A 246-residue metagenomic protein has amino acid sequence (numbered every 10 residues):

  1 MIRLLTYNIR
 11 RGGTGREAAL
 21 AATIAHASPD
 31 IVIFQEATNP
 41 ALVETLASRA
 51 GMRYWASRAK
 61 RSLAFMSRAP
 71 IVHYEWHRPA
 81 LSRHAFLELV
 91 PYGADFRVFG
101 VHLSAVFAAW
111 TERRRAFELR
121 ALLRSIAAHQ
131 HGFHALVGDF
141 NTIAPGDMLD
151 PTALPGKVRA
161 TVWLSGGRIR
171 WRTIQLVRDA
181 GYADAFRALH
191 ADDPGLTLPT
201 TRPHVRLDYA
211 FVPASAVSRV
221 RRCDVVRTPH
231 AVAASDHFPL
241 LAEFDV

Functional and structural regions predicted by a protein language model:
M1-R11, D95-A105, V137, H237: Active-site-proximal beta-strand elements of phosphoester/diester hydrolases
M1-R49, L63: N-terminal, active-site-proximal structural segment of metallo-dependent hydrolase catalytic domains
R10, T38, H102-S104, F140-I143 (+3 more regions): Catalytic metal-binding/acid-base residues of hydrolase active sites
D30-I31, F133-A135, Y209: Short, Asp-centered acidic motifs that coordinate Mg2+ and/or phosphate in catalytic or ligand-binding sites
I31, Q35-R113, F117: Structured beta-strand-rich core segments of catalytic domains in phosphoester-bond hydrolases
P40, R53-S67, A80-R83, E112 (+2 more regions): Active site of divalent-metal-dependent phosphoester/diester hydrolases
M66-A69, L87-A94, V212-A214, A233-S235 (+1 more regions): Active-site beta-strand termini and strand-to-loop segments that position acidic
A116-F140: His/acidic metal-ligating clusters that form di-metal
